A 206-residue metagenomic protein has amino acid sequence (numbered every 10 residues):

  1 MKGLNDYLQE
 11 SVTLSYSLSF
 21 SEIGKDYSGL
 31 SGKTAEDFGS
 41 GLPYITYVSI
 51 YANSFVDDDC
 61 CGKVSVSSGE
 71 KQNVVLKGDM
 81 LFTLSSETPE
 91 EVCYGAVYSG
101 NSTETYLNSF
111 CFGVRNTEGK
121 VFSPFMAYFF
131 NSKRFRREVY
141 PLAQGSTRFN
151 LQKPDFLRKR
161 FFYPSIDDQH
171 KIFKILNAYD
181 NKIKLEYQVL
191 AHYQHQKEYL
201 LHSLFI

Functional and structural regions predicted by a protein language model:
M1-Q9, I172-I183, H202-F205: Hydrophobic structural patches
M1-S31, R158, F162-I166, L190: Non-catalytic DNA-recognition/assembly elements of restriction-modification systems
S19-T34, V48-M80: Sequence-specific dsDNA recognition surfaces
S31-T34, E104-F110, V121-F122, A143-D167: A short glycine-rich beta-alpha junction/loop motif
T46, E70-N131: A short beta-sheet element
S165-Y193: Extended amphipathic alpha-helical segments enriched in small hydrophobics
